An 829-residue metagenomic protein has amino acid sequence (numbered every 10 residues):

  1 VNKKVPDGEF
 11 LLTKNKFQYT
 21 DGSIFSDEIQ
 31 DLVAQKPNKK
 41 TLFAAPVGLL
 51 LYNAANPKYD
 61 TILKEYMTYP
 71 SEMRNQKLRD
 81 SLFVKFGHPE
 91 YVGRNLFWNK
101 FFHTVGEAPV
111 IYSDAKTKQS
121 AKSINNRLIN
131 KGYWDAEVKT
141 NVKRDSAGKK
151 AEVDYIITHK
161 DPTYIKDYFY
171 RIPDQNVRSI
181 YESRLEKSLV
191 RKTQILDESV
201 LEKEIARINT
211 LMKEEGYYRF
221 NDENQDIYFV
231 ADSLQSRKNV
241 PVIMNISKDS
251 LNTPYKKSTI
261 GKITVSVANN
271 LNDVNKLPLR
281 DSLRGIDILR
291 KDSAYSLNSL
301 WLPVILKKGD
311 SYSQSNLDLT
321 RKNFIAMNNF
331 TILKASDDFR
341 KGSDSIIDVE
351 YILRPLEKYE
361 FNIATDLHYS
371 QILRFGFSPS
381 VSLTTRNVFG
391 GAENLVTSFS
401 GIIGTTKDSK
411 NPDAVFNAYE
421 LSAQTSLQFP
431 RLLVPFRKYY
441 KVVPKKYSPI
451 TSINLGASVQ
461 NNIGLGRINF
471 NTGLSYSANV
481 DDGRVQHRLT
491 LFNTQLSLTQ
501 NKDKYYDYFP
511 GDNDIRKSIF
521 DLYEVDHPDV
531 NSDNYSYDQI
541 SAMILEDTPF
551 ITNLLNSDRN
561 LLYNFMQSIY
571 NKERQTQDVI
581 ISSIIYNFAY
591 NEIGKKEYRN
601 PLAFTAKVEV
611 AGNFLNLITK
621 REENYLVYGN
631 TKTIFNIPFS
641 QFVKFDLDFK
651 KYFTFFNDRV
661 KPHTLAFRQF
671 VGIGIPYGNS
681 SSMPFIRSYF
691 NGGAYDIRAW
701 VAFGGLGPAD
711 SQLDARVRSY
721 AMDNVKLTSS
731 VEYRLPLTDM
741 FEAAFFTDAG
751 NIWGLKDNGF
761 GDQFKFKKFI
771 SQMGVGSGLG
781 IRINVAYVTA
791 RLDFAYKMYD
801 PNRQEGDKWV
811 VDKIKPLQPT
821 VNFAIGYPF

Functional and structural regions predicted by a protein language model:
V1-A326, I346, Y440-V443: Interaction-mediating elements
K143, I227, S247, K307 (+16 more regions): Outer-membrane beta-barrel pore domains and translocons
S250, Y369, T384-F389, T425-K446 (+12 more regions): Outer-membrane beta-barrel proteins
P254-V442, N564, N571-N600: Outer-membrane beta-barrel initiation region
I347, F375-V381, Y419-T425, T451 (+9 more regions): Hydrophobic, lipid-facing positions within transmembrane beta-strands of outer-membrane proteins
F361-I363, E393-T397, P449-L455, F470 (+9 more regions): Transmembrane beta-strands of outer-membrane beta-barrel proteins
H368-I372, T490-L735, F745-A749, W753-K756 (+1 more regions): C-terminal outer-membrane beta-barrel translocator/porin domains of Gram-negative envelope proteins and their
I783-V785, K815-F829: Outer-membrane beta-barrel "beta-signal"
